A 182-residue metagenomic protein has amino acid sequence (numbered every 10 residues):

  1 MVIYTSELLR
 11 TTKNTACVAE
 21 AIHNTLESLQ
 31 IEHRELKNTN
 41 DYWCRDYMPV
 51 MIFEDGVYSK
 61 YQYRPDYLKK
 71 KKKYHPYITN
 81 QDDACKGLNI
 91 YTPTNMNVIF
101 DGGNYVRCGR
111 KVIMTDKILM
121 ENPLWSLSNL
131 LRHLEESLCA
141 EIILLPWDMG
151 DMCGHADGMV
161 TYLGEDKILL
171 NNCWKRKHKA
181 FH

Functional and structural regions predicted by a protein language model:
M1-H182: The feature marks the mature, well-folded catalytic cores of soluble enzymes
